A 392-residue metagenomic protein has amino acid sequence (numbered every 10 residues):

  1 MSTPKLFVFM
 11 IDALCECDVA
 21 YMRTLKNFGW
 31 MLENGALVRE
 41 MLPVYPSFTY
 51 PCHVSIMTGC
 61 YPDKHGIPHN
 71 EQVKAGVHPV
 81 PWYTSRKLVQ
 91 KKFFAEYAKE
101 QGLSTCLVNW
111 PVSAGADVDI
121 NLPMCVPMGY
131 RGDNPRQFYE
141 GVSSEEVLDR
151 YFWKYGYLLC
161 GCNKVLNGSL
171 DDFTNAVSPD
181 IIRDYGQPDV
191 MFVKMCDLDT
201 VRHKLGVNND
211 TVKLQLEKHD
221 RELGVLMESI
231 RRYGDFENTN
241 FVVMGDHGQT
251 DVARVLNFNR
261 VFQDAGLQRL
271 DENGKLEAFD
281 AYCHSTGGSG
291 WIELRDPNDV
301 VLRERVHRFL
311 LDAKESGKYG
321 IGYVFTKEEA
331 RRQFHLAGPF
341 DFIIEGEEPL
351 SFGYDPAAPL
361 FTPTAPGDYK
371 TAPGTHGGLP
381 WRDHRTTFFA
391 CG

Functional and structural regions predicted by a protein language model:
M1, I182-G186, C283-H284, G377-D383: Short glycine/proline-enriched loop/turn "hinge" motifs that connect secondary-structure elements and lie
S2, Q72, G76-K91, E96 (+1 more regions): Secreted, luminal/periplasmic, and some membrane-associated catalytic domains that remodel anionic oxygen-ester
T3-C17, W30-M31, I56, A98 (+7 more regions): Beta-strand elements within well-structured catalytic alpha/beta cores of enzymes that handle phosphate/sulfate esters
M10-A13, V38-R39, T49-C52, E71-Y83: Glycine-/proline-rich flexible loop or hinge segments
V19-S55, G59-D63, C106: Short, structured active-site-proximal loop/turn typified by the sulfatase FGly-forming signature C/S-X-P-X-R
R23-K26, L122-M124, G206-D210, L256-V261 (+1 more regions): Short secondary-structure boundary/capping segments
Y61-G206, R308-E315, G353: His/Asp/Glu-rich, glycine-adjacent segments that coordinate divalent cations and/or stabilize oxyanion chemistry on
A357-G392: Low-complexity, glycine/alanine/valine/leucine- and proline-rich hydrophobic stretches
